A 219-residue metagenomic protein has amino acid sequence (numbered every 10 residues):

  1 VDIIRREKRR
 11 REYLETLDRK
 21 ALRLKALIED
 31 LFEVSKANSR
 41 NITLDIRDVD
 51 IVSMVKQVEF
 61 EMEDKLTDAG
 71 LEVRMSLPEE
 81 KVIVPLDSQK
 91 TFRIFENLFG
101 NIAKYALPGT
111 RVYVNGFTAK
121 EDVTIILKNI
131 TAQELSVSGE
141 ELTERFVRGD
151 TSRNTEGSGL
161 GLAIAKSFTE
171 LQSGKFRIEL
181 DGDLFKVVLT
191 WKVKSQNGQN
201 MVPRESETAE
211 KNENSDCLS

Functional and structural regions predicted by a protein language model:
R19-L24: Short alpha-helical segment of the dimerization/phosphotransfer core of two-component systems
S39-L44, I83-D87: Conserved micro-motifs of the catalytic ATP-binding
D45-D48, T67, E72-V82: Conserved catalytic submotifs in the C-terminal HATPase_c
D45-E63: A conserved beta-strand-to-alpha-helix junction within the catalytic ATP-binding
G109-E121: Short beta-strand/loop element within the Bergerat-fold HATPase_c
E134-V147: Short conserved segment of the HATPase_c
S173-G174: Conserved glycine-rich
